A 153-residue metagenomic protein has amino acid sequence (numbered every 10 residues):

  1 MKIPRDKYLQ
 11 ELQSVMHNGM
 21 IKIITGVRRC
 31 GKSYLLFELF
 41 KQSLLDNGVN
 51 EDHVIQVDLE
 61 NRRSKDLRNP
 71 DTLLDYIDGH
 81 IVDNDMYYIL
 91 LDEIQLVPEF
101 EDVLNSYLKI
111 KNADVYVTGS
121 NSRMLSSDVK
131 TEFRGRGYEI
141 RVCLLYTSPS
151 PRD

Functional and structural regions predicted by a protein language model:
M1-S148: Phosphate-binding site recognition
P149-D153: A short, hydrophobic C-terminal helix/tail in secreted or cell-surface proteins
